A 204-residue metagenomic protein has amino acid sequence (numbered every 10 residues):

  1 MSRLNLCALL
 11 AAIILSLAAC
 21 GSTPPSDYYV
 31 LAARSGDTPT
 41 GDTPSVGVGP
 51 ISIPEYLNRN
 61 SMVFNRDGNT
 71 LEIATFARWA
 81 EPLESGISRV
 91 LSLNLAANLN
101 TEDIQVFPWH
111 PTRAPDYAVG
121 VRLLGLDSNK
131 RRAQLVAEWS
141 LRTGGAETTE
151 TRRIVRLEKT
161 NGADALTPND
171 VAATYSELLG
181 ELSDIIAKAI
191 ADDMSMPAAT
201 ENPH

Functional and structural regions predicted by a protein language model:
M1-C20: Sec-dependent bacterial lipoprotein signal peptides
C20-E84, D193-H204: A structural "domain/chain start" motif
G21-D37, N98-T148, A165: Surface-exposed short loop/turn segments
G21-Y28, N161-H204: C-terminal/domain-edge helix-coil "capping" segments
S45-P50, V63, A118-R122, Q134-S140 (+1 more regions): Soluble periplasmic/extracytoplasmic beta-strand elements of cell-envelope proteins
T70-A80, A146-I185: Short secondary-structure boundary motifs at beta->alpha junctions and helix caps
I73-D103: Mid-chain, structured segments of secreted extracytoplasmic proteins
